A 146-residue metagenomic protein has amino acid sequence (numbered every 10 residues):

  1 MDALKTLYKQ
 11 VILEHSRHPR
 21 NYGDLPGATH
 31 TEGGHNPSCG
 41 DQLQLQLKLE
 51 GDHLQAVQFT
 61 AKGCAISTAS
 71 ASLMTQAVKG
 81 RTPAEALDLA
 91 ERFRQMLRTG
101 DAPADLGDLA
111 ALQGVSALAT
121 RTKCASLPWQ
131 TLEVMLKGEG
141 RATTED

Functional and structural regions predicted by a protein language model:
M1-G23, R81-D146: C-terminal binding/interaction regions
H18-Q58: Structured beta-strand/loop patches that form or line metal/cofactor-binding pockets in enzymes
C39, C64, C124: Functionally engaged cysteine thiol sites
K48, A71, E133-L136: Ubiquitous "structural anchor" signal
A61-T68: Short, thiol/selenol-centered motifs that function as redox-active sites or metal-ligating centers
T68-A69, D88: Alpha-helical macromolecular-interaction surfaces
S70-T82: Alpha-helical support elements that line or immediately flank enzyme active sites and cofactor-binding pockets
